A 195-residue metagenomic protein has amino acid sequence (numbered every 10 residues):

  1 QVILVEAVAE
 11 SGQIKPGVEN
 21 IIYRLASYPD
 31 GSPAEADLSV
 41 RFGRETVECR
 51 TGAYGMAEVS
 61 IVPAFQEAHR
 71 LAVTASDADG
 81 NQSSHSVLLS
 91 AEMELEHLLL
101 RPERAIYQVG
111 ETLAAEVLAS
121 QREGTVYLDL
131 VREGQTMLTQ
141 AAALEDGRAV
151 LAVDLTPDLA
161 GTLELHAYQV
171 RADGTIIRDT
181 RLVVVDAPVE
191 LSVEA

Functional and structural regions predicted by a protein language model:
Q1-A195: A structural signal for beta-strand and strand-to-loop patches characteristic of beta-rich domains
